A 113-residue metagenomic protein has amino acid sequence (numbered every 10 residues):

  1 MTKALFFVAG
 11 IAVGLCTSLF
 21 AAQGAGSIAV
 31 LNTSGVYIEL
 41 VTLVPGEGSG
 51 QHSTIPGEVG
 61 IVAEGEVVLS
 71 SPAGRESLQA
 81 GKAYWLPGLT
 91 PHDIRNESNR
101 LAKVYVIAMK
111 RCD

Functional and structural regions predicted by a protein language model:
M1-V8: Bacterial N-terminal signal peptides that target proteins for export
V8-S18: Bacterial N-terminal signal peptides
Q23-G50, I107-K110: A short glycine-rich, His/Asp/Glu-containing loop-to-beta-strand
T33-I38, G57, E64, L89 (+1 more regions): Extracytoplasmic
L43-V44, P72-L89: Short acidic-glycine-tyrosine-enriched beta hairpin
G48-G50, Y84, L89-R95: Histidine-centered metal-chelating micro-motifs
I55-P72: Glycine- and acidic-residue-biased ligand/ion/polar-headgroup-sensing regions
L89-D113: Ligand-binding loop in jelly-roll beta-barrel domains
